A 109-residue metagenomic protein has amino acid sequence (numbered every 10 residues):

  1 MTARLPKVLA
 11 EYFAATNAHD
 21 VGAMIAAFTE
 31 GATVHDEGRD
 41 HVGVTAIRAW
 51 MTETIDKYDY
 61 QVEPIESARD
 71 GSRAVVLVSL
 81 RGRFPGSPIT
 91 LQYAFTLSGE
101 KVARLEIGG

Functional and structural regions predicted by a protein language model:
M1-A26: Short, low-complexity N-terminal intrinsically disordered segments enriched in polar/charged residues
A32-V42: A short gly/proline-enriched turn/hairpin at secondary-structure junctions
V34, S67-R69, I107: Hydrophobic/anchoring residues in structured secondary elements
H41-A49: Short beta-edge strand/loop motif at the mouth of beta-sheet-based domains
R48-Q92: Surface-exposed, charged secondary-structure patches
T90-G109: Short beta-strand edge/turn micro-motifs at domain boundaries
